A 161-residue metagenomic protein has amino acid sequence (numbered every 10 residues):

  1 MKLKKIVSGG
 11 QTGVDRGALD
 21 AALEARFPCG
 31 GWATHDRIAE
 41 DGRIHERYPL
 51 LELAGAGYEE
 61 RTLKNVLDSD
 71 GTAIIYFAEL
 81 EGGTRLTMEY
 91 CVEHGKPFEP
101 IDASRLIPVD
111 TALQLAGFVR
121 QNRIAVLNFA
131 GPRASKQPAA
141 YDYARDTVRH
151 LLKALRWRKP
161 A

Functional and structural regions predicted by a protein language model:
K2-V126, R133, A140-L155: Acidic/glycine-enriched connector segments
R156-A161: Divalent-metal-activated hydrolytic enzyme cores
